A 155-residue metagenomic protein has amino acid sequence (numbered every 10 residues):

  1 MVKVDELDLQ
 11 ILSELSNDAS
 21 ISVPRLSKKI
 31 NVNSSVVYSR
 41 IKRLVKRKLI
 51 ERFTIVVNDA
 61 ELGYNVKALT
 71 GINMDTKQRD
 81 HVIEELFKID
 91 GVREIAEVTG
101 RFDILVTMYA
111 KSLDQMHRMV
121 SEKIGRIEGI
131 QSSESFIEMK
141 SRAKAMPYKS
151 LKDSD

Functional and structural regions predicted by a protein language model:
M1-D155: A compositional/biophysical signature of low hydrophobicity enriched in polar/charged and small residues
